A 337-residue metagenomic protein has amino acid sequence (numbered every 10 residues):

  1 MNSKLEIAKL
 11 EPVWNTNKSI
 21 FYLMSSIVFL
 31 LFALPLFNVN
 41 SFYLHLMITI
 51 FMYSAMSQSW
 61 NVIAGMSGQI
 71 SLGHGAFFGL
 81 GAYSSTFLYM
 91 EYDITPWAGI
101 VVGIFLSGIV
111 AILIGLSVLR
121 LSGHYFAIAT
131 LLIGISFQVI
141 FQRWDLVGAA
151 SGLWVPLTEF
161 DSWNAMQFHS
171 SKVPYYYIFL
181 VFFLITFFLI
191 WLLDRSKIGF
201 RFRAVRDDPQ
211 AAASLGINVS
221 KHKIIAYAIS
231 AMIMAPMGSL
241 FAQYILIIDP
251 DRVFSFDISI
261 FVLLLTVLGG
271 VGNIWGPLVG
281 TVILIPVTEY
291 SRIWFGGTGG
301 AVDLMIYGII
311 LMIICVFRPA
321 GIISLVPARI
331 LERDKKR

Functional and structural regions predicted by a protein language model:
M1-R337: Transmembrane alpha-helices and adjacent helix-loop boundaries
